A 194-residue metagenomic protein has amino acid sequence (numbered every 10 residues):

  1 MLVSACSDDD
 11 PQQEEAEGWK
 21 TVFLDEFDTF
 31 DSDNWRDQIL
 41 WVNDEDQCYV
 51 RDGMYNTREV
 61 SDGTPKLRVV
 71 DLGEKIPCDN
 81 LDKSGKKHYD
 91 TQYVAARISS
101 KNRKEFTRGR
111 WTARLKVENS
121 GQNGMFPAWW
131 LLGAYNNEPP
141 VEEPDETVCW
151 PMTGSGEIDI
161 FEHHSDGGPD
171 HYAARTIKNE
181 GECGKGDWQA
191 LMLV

Functional and structural regions predicted by a protein language model:
V3-A5: C-terminal motif of bacterial Sec signal peptides marking the signal peptidase cleavage site
D10-V194: GH16 jelly-roll
